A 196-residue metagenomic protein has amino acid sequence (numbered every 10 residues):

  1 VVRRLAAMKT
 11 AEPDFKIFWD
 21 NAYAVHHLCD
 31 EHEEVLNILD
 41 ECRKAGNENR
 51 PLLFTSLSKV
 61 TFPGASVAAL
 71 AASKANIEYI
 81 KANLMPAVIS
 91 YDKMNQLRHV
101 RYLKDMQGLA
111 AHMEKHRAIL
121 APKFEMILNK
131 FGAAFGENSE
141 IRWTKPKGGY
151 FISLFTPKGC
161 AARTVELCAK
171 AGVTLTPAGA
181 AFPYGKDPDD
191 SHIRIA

Functional and structural regions predicted by a protein language model:
V1-P63: Active-site pre-lysine segment of PLP-dependent enzymes
D14, R101-A111, G132, E137 (+1 more regions): Inter-domain helical "communication" segments and dimerization helices that couple sensory or membrane-embedded modules
F18-N21, T55, A69-A71, K145 (+3 more regions): Short beta-strand segments
C29, V60, T144-K147, Y184-P188: A short beta-turn/loop motif at secondary-structure boundaries
D40-A121: Conserved core segment of the aminotransferase class I/II
S56-S58, E140-I141, G179-Y184: Short, solvent-exposed loop/turn elements at beta->coil junctions and helix N-caps that rim active or binding pockets
I77, K81, A87, F151-R194: Conserved C-terminal alpha-helix-loop-beta "cap" of PLP-dependent enzymes that closes/shapes the active-site mouth
E114-L128, E140-F155: Conserved glycine-rich beta-strand-loop-beta hairpin in the small C-terminal domain of fold type I
